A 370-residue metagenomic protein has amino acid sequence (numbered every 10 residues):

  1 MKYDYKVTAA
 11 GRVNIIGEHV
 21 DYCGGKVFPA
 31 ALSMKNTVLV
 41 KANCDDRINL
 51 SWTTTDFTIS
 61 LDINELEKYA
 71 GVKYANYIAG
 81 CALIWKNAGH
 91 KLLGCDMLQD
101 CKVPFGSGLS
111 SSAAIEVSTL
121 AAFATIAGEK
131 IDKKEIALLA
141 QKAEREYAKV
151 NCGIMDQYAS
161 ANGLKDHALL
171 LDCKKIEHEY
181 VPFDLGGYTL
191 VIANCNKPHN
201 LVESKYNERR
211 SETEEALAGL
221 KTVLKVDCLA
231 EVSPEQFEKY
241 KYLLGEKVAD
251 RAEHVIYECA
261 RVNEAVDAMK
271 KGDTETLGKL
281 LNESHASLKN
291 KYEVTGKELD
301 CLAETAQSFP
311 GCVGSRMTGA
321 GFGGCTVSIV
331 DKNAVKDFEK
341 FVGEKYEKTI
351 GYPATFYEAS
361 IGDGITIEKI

Functional and structural regions predicted by a protein language model:
M1-K26, G71-D184, F309, A334-V335 (+1 more regions): Gly/Ser-rich oxyanion-binding loop with an adjacent helix/lid that shapes the negatively charged ligand pocket
M1-R12, I16, T37-K73, H167-G314 (+1 more regions): C-terminal nucleotide
G24-A31, R209-R210: Short Gly/aromatic-enriched secondary-structure transition segments
P29-A30, L39-A42, N87-G89: Short, charge-rich binding segments
A113-A114, C325-I329: FabD-like malonyl-/acyl-CoA
F322: Glycine-rich phosphate-binding loop
